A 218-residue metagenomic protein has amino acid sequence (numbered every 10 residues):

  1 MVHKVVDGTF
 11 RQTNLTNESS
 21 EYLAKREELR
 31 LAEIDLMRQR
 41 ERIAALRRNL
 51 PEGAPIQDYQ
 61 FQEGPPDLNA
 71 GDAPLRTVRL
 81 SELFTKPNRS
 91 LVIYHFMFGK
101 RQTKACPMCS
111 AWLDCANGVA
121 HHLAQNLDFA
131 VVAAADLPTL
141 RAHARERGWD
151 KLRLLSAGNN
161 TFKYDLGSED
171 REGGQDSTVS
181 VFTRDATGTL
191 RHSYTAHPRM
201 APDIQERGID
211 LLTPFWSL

Functional and structural regions predicted by a protein language model:
M1-L31: Short, charged, low-complexity amphipathic alpha-helix
K25-L50: Contiguous, amphipathic alpha-helical segments that mediate oligomerization or scaffolding in large protein assemblies
A45-L68: Coiled-coil termination/hinge junctions
F61-F98: A short beta-strand-turn-helix
R101, P107-V131: Conserved helix-turn-beta segment immediately C-terminal to the redox Cys motif in thioredoxin-like folds
T103-C106, A142-A144, S193: Short, solvent-exposed loop/turn and secondary-structure capping segments
A120-T139, D150-T161: Thiol-based oxidoreductase modules, predominantly thioredoxin-like and allied folds used for disulfide exchange
E146, L152-L218: Thiol/selenol-based redox catalytic cores and closely related redox-interacting motifs
